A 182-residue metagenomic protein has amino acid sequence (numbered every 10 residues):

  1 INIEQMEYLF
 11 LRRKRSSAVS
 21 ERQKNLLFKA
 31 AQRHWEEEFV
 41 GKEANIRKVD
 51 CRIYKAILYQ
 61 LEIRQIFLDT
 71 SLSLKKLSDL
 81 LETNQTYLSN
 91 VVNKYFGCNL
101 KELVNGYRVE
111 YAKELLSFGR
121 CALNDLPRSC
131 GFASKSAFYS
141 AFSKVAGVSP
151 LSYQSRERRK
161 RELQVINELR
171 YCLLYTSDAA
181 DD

Functional and structural regions predicted by a protein language model:
I1-Y8: Membrane-embedded alpha-helical segments, specifically the hydrophobic cores of selected transmembrane helices
Y8-S117, R159, I166-Y171: Membrane-proximal linker segments that couple transmembrane helices to downstream signaling/catalytic modules
K75, T86, A122-N124, S136: Residues within helix-turn-helix
S78, P127-R128: The alpha-helix within a helix-turn-helix
E82, G131-F132: Central "turn" residue of the DNA-binding helix-turn-helix
L88, A137-F138, F142: Short hydrophobic/aromatic patch on the recognition helix
V92-C98, F142-Y153: A secondary-structure capping/hinge motif
Y175-D182: Conserved small/polar residues in nucleotide/adenosyl-binding loops
